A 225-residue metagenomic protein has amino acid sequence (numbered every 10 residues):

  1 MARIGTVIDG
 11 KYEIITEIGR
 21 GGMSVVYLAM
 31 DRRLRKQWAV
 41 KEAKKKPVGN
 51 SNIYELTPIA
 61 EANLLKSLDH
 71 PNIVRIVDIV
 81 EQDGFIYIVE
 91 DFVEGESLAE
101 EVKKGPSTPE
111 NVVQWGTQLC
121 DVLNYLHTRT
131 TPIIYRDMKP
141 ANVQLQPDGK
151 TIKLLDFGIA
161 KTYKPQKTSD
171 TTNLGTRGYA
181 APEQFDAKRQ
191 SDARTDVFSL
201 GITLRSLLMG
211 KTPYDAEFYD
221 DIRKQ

Functional and structural regions predicted by a protein language model:
I15-G21, V26: Protein kinase glycine-rich loop
K44-S67: AlphaC helix of the eukaryotic protein kinase fold
I79: Activation-segment/catalytic-loop signature of the eukaryotic protein kinase fold
D83-S97, E101: Conserved short submotifs of the Hanks-type protein kinase catalytic core that shape the nucleotide-binding pocket
W115-G116: Activation segment signature within eukaryotic-like protein kinase domains
D121-I133: Protein kinase catalytic-loop region centered on the HRD/HxD motif
D170-E183: Conserved activation segment of eukaryotic-like protein kinases, specifically the C-terminal portion of the activation
